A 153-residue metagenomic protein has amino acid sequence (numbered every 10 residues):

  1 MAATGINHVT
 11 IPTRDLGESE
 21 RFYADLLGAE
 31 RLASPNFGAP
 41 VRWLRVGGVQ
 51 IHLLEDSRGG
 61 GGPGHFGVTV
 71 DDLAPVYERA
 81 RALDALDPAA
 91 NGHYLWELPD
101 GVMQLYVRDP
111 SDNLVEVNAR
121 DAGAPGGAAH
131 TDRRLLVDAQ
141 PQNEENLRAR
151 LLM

Functional and structural regions predicted by a protein language model:
M1-G17, G64-F66, D121-M153: N-terminal beta-strand motif that seeds the catalytic metal site of vicinal oxygen chelate
T10-Q50, S57: Core segments of cupin and vicinal oxygen chelate
L16, F66-L114, P141-M153: Vicinal oxygen chelate
E30-N36, Y94-W96, A119-A124: Conserved catalytic-core motifs of GNAT/GCN5-like acyltransferases
F37-P40, G60-G62, L98-M103: Short acidic/glycine-enriched loop/turn segments that link adjacent beta-strands
G47-Q50, R58-G60, D71-V76: Short, charged/polar surface micro-motifs in flexible loops or helix N-caps
D56-R58, L95-W96: Short Gly/Pro-enriched turn/cap motifs at secondary-structure boundaries
